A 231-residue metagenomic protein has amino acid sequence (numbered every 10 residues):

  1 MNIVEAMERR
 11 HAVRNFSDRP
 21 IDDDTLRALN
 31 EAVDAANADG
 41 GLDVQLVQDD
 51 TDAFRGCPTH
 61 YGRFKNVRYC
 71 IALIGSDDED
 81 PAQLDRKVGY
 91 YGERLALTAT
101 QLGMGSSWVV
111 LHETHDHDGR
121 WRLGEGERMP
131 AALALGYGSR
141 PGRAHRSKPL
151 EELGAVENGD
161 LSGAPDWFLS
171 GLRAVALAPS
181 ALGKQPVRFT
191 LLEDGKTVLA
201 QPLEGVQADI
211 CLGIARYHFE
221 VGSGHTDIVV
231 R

Functional and structural regions predicted by a protein language model:
M1-R231: Acidic, surface-exposed loops and disordered segments
